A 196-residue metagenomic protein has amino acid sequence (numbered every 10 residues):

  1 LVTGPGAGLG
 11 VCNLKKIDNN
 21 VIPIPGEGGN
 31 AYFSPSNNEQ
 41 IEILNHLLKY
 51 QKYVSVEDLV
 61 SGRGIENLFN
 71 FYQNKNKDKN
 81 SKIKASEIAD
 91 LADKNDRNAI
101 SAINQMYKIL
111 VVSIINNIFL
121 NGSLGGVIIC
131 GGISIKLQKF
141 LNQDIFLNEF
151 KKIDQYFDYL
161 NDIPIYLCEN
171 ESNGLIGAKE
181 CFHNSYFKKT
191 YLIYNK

Functional and structural regions predicted by a protein language model:
L1, E27-P35, Q51-E57: Flexible, glycine/proline-enriched loop segments at strand-loop-helix junctions that form or flank small-ligand binding
L1-G4, G126-I128: Short glycine-aspartate micro-motif
V2-G4, G8-K15: Short beta-strand scaffold segments in enzyme catalytic cores
V2-G4, P23-I24, L120-N121, D158-Y159: Solvent-exposed alpha-helices and their adjacent loops that cap or buttress functional pockets in soluble metabolic
N13, D18, N38, E42-K196: ATP-binding/phosphotransfer module of carbohydrate and carboxylate kinases, centering on a glycine-rich
D18-N30: A short alpha->loop->secondary-structure connector
